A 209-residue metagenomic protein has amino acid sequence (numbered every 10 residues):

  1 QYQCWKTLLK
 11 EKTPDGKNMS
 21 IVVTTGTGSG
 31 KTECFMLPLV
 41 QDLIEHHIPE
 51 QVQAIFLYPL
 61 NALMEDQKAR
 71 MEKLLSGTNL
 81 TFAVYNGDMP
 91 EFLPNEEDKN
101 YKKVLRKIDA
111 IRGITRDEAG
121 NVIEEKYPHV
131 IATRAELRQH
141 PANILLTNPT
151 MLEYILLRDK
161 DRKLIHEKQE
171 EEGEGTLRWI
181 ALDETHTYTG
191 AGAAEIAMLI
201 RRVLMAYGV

Functional and structural regions predicted by a protein language model:
Q1-T24, C34-L37, Q41: Conserved pre-motif I regulatory segment
S20-V23, A54, N143, W179: Conserved beta-strand position immediately N-terminal to the Walker
T27-S29: ATP-binding Walker
K31-L43, M64, K68, I196-I200: Motif I (Walker A/P-loop) of helicase-class P-loop NTPases
T32-E33, Q51-S76, T81-N95, T150-Y154 (+1 more regions): Conserved Walker A/P-loop ATP-binding site and its immediately adjacent core in helicase/helicase-like ATPase domains
D42-E50, S76-G77, V203-Y207: Post-Walker A helix-loop "phosphate-sensing" segment adjacent to the P-loop in P-loop NTPases
T78-L157: Inter-Walker segment of RecA-like/P-loop motor cores
A142-N143, T147-Y154, K160-A206: SF2 helicase catalytic motif II
